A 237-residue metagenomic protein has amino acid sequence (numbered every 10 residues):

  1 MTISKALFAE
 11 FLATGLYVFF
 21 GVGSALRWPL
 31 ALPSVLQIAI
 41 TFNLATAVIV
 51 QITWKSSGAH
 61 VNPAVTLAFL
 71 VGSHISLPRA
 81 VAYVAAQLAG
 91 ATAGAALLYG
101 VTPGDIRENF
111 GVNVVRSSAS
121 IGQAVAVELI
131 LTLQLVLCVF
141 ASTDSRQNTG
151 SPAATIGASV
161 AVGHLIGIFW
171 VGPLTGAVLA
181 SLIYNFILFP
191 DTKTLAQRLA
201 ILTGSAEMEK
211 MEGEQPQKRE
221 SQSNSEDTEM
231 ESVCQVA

Functional and structural regions predicted by a protein language model:
M1-A237: Membrane-interface helix-loop junctions and terminal tails of multi-pass membrane proteins
